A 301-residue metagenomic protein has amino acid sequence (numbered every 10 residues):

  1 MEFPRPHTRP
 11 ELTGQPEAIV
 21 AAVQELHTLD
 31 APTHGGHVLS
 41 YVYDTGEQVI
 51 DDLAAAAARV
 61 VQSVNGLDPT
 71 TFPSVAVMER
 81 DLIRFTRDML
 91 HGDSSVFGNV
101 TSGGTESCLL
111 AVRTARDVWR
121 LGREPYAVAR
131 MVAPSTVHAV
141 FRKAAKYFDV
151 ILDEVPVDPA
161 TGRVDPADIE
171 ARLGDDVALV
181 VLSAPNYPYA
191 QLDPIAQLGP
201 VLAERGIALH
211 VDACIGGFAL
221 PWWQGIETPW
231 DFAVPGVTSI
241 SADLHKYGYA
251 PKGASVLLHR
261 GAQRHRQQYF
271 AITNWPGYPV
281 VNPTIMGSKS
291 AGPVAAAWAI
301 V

Functional and structural regions predicted by a protein language model:
M1-S95: N-terminal entrance/gating region of PLP-dependent enzymes' catalytic architecture
A76-E79, I83-R84, S95-E124, F141-A144: Conserved beta-loop-alpha segment that forms the PLP phosphate-binding cup at the N-terminus of a helix
L110-R113, R142-Y147, Q191-P194, A219-G225 (+2 more regions): Short acidic, glycine/serine/threonine-rich loops at helix termini
R120-D175: PLP-dependent aminotransferase-like
V137, N186, I215-G217, K246: Active-site-proximal loop/turn and secondary-structure-junction residues that shape catalytic pockets, frequently
V164-A213: Active-site phosphate-binding strand-loop segment of PLP-dependent enzymes
P229-V301: Active-site C-terminal subdomain of aminotransferase-like
